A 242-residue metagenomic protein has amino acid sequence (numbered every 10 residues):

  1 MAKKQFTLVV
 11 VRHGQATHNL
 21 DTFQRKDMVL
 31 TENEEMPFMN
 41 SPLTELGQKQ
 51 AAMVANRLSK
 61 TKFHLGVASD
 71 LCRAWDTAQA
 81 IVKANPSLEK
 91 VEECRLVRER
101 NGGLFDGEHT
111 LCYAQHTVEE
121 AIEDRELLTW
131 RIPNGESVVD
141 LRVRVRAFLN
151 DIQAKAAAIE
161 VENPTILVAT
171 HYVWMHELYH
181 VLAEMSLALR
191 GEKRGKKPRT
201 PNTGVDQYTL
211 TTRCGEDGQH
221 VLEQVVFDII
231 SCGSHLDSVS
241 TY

Functional and structural regions predicted by a protein language model:
M1-H64, Q79, K83, S87 (+1 more regions): An N-terminal RHG(E/S)-centered segment typical of histidine phosphatases
M1-T7, R100-C112, A158-E162, Y179-Y242: Acidic, low-complexity terminal tails and accessory targeting/binding regions of phosphate-metabolizing enzymes
T7-V11, V161-V173: Beta-strand elements within well-structured catalytic alpha/beta cores of enzymes that handle phosphate/sulfate esters
M36-M39, E120-D140: Short glycine/proline- and acidic residue-enriched helix-loop micro-motifs that form flexible lids or anion-recognition
K49-I122, G195-D206: Phosphate-coordination/substrate-recognition cap region in phosphate-metabolizing enzymes
K60-K62, I152-P164: Glycine-rich phosphate-binding loop signature in dinucleotide/nucleotide-binding domains
A68-S69, V143, A169-T170: Short beta-strand scaffold positions
